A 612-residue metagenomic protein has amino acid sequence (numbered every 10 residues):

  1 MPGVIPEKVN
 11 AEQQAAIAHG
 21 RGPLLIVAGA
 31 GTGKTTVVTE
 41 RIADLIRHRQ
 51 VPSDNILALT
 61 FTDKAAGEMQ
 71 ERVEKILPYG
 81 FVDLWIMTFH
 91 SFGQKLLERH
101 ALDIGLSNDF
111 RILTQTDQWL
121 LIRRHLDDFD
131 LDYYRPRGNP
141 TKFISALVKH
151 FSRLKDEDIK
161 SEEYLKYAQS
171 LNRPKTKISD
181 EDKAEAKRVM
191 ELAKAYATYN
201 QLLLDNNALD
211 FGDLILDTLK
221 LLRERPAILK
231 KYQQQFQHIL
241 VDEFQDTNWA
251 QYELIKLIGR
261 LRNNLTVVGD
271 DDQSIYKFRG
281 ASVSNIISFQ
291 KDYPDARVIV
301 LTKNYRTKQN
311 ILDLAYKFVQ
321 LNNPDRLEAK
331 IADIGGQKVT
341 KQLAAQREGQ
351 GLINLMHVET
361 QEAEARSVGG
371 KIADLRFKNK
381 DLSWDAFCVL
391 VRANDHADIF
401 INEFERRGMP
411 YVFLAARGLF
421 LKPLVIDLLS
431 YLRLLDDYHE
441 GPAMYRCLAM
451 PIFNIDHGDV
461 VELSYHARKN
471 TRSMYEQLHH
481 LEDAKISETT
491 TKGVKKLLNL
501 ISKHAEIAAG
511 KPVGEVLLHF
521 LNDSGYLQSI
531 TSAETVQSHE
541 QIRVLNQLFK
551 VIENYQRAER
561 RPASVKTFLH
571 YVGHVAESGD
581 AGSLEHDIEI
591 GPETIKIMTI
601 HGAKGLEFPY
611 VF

Functional and structural regions predicted by a protein language model:
M1-Q70, D83, E163, E185 (+11 more regions): Conserved motor-region signature of P-loop NTPase helicases/translocases
G3-V4, R21-G22, T32, A43-L222 (+9 more regions): A basic/glycine-biased coupling hinge at the interface between accessory DNA-binding modules
Q115-Y133, I286, Q290-K291, E488 (+2 more regions): N-terminal start-of-domain structural block
D456, K485: Acidic/His-rich catalytic or pseudo-catalytic neighborhoods that scaffold and/or coordinate enzyme active centers
